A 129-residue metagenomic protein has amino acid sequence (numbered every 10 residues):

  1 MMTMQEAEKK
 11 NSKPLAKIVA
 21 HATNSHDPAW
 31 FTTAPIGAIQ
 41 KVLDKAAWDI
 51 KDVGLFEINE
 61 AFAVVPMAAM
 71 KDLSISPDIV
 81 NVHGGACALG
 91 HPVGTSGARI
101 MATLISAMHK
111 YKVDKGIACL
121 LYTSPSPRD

Functional and structural regions predicted by a protein language model:
M1-L15: Channel- or pocket-lining gating/hinge segments that regulate access to a cavity or pore
M1-Q5, M70-K71, P92-V113: Active-site-proximal alpha-helical scaffold in enzymes
S12-T23, K51-E60, D78-G85, D114-L121: Beta-strand segments within the central parallel beta-sheet cores of soluble alpha/beta enzyme folds
V19-W48, G54, I58, L89-T103: Active-site pocket-shaping loop/turn-to-helix segments
A22, L43-A46, P66, L73 (+2 more regions): Structural signal for hydrophobic packing residues in well-ordered secondary-structure cores of soluble enzyme domains
P66-N81, G85-A88, S124: Glycine- and aromatic-enriched membrane alpha-helices
Y122-D129: Conserved small/polar residues in nucleotide/adenosyl-binding loops
